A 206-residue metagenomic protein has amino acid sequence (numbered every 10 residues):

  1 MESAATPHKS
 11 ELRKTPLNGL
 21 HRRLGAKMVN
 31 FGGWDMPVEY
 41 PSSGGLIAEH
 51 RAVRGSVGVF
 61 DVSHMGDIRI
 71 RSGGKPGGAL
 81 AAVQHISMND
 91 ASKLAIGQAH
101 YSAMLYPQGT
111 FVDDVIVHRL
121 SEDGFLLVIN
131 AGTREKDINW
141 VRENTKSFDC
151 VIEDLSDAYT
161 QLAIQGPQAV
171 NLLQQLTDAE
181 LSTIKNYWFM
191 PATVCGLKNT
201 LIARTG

Functional and structural regions predicted by a protein language model:
M1-G206: Basic, glycine/lysine-rich polyanion-binding surfaces/domains
